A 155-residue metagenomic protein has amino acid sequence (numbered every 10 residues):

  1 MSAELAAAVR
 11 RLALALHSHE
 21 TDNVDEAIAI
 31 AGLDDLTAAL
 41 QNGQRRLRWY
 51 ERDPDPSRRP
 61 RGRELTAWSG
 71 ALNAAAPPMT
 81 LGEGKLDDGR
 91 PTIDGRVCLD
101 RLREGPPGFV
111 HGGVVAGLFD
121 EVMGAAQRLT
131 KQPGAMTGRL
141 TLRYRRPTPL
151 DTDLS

Functional and structural regions predicted by a protein language model:
M1-D94: Non-catalytic linker/capping segments at the edges of enzyme domains
G84, V110-G134: Active-site helix/loop of acyl-thioester processing domains in fatty-acid/polyketide metabolism, spanning hotdog-fold
D87, R101-R103, T148: Residues that cap or initiate secondary-structure elements
R96-C98, R143: Residue-level recognition of well-ordered beta-strand positions that form the cores of beta-sheet-rich folds across
L99-G113: Short histidine-centered catalytic/ligand-binding loop motif
E121, L140-R143: Hydrophobic alpha-helical segments of small multi-pass membrane proteins
A135-R139: Short, structured beta-strand/loop micro-motifs enriched in basic residues and often containing a Trp
L142-S155: Hydrophobic beta-sheet segments that form the core/acyl-binding groove of ACP/CoA-dependent acyl-chain-processing
